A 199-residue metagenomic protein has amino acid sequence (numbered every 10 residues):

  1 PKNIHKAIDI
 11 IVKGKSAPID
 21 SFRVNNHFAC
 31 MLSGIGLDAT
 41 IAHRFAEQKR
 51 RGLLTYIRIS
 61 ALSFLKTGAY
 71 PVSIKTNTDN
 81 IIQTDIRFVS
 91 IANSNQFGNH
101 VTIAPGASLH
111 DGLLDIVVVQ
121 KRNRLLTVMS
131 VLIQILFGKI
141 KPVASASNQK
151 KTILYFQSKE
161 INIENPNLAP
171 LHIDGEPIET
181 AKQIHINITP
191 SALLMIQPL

Functional and structural regions predicted by a protein language model:
P1-R87: Catalytic core of DAGKc-family lipid kinases
I8-G14, G98, T152, I173-I178: Short, solvent-exposed secondary-structure boundary motifs
H27-S33, I82-T84, F88-N93, F97-N99 (+4 more regions): Short hydrophobic-aromatic micro-motifs
D38-I41, I82-T84, F97-H100, R124-V128: Short acidic/glycine-rich loop or secondary-structure boundary segments that cap or lie
E47-T55, P105-T127: Gly/Ser/Thr-rich active-site loops/lids in small-molecule metabolic enzymes that frequently grip phosphoryl groups
G68-L113, S158: Oxyanion-binding "anion nests"
T76-T78, Q83, S108, Q120-L199: ATP/nucleoside-binding phosphotransfer catalytic cores, i.e., glycine-rich phosphate-binding loops
